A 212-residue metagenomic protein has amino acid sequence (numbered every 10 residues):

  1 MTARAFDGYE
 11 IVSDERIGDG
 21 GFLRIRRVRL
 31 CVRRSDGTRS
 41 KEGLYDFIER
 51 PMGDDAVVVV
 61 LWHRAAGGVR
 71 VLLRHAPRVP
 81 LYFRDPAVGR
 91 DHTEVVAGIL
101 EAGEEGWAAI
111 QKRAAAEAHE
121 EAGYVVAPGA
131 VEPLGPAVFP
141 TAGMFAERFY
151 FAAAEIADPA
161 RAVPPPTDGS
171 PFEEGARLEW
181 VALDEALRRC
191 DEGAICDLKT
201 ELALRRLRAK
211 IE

Functional and structural regions predicted by a protein language model:
T2-V12, H75, V88-V96, P133-G135 (+4 more regions): Nudix hydrolase/Nudix homology domain
E15-I17, F47-E49, P136-T141: Short, solvent-exposed loop/turn elements at beta->coil junctions and helix N-caps that rim active or binding pockets
G20-G67, R78, F83-R84: Acidic, metal-coordinating catalytic segment for phosphate/diphosphate chemistry, firing primarily on the Nudix
G20-R24, L30-D36, T141-V163: Active-site-adjacent beta-strand/loop module that shapes the phosphate/pyrophosphate-binding cleft
I48, G53, V60, G67-A116 (+5 more regions): Conserved Nudix-box catalytic region and its N-terminal flanking loop in Nudix hydrolases and closely related
R78-V79, F83, A115-Y124, T200-K210: A short, hydrophobic/aromatic-rich structural module that often spans a beta strand with its adjoining loop
G106-E155, P159: A contiguous pocket-lining binding segment that forms or flanks enzyme active sites
